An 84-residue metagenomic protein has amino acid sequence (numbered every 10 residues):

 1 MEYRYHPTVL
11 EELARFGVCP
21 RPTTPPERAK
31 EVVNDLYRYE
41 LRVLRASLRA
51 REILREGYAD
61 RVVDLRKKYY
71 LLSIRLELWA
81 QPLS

Functional and structural regions predicted by a protein language model:
M1-V33, I74-S84: Long, non-catalytic architectural segments outside compact domain cores
T23, L48-E56: Charged, low-complexity interaction regions
Y37-R45, L65: Non-transmembrane amphipathic alpha-helical segments
R55-D64: Short, charged, amphipathic alpha-helical segments
